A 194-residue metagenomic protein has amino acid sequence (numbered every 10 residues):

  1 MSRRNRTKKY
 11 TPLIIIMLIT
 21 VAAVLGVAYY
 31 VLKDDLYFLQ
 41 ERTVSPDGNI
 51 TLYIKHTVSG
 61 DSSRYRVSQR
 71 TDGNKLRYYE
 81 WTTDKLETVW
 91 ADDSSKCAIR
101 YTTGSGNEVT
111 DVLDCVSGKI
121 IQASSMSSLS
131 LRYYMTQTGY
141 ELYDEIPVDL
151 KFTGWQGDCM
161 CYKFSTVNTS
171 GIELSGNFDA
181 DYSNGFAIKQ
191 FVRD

Functional and structural regions predicted by a protein language model:
R4-V21: N-terminal Sec-pathway targeting helices
P12-L13, A22-Y37, E108-D194: Acidic, small-residue rich beta-repeat scaffolds with periodic aromatic anchors
T20-W81, G176-F191: Terminal domain-start segments
E41-N49, T88-S95, K151-M160: Blade-terminus and WD-like Trp-Asp/Gly-His loop motifs, strongest in beta-propeller folds
T51-L52, K96-R100: Acidic/hydrophobic-patterned starts of short beta strands in beta-sheet-rich repeat architectures
T57-G60, T102-N107, V167-G171: Short glycine/acidic-enriched loop and turn motifs that connect beta-strands
D84: Beta-rich catalytic cores
